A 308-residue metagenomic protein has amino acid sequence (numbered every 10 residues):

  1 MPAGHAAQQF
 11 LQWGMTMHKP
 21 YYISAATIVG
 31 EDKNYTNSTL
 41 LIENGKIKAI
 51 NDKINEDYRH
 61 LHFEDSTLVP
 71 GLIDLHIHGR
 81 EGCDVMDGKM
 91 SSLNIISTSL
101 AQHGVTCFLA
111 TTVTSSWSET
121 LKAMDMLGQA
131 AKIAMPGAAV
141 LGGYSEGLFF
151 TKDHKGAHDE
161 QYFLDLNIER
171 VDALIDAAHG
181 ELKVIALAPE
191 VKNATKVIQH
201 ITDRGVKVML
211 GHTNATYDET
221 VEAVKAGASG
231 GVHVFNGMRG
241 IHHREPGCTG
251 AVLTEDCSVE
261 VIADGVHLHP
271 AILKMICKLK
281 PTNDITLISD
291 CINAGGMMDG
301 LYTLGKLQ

Functional and structural regions predicted by a protein language model:
Q9-F10, G14-N55: N-terminal metal-binding scaffold of metallo-dependent hydrolase/deaminase domains
H18-I23, N55-N94, T98: Replace "His-x-His-based motif
A26, L40, G45, D65 (+6 more regions): Divalent metal-coordination and catalytic microenvironments
G71-I73, M209, L287-I288: Residue-level marker for buried hydrophobic side chains located in beta-strands that build the well-ordered beta-sheet
H78, N94-A123, A138-T151, A178-E190 (+4 more regions): Divalent metal-dependent hydrolysis catalytic cores, especially in the metallo-beta-lactamase
S145, K152-G247: Divalent metal-binding pocket/active-site signature
V197, E219-Q308: Active-site-adjacent C-terminal substructures of enzyme catalytic domains
